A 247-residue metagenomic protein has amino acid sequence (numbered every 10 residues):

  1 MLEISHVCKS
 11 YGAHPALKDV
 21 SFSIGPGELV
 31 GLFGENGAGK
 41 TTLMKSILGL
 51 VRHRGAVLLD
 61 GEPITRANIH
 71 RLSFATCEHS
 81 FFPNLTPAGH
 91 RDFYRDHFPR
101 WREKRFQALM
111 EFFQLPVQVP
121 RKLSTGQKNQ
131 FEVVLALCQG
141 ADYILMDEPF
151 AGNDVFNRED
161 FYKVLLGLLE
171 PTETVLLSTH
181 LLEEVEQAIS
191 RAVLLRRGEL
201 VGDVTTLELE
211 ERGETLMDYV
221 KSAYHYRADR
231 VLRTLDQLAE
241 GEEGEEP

Functional and structural regions predicted by a protein language model:
F33-E35: The feature captures the beta-strand-to-loop junction immediately N-terminal to the Walker
G49, G55-N68: Conserved ABC transporter NBD signature motif
T76-F131: ABC-family P-loop ATPase nucleotide-binding domains
I144-E148, N153: Catalytic Walker B motif of ABC-type/P-loop ATPase nucleotide-binding domains
R158-P171: Helical segment within the ABC ATPase nucleotide-binding domain
L207-P247: ABC ATPase nucleotide-binding domains
